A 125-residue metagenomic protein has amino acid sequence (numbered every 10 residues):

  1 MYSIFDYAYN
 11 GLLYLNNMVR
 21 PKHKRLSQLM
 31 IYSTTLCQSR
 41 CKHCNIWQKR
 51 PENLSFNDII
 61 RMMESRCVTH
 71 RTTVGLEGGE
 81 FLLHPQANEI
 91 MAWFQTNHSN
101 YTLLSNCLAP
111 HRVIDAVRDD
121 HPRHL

Functional and structural regions predicted by a protein language model:
Y2-R123: Conserved alpha-helical substructure of the radical SAM core
